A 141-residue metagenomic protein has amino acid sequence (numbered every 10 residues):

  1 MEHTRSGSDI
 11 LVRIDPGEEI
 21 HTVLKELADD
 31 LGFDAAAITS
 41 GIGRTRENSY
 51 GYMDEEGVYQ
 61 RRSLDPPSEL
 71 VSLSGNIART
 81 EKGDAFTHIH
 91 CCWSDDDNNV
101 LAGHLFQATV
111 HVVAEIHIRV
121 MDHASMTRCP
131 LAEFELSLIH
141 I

Functional and structural regions predicted by a protein language model:
M1-V12: Generic N-terminal amphipathic, Lys/Arg-enriched alpha-helix
D9-L11, A35-T39, S68-E69, I89-H90 (+2 more regions): Structural motif
D15-V71: Short, well-structured hydrophobic secondary-structure segments
P16, W93-D95, I118-D122: Short, structured patches in soluble enzyme cores that scaffold and shape functional sites
L64-L105: Mid-chain, well-packed structural core segment of small domains
F106-V120: Structural signature of FAD isoalloxazine-binding scaffolds in flavoprotein oxidoreductases
L136: C-terminal binding/interaction regions
I139-I141: Conserved small/polar residues in nucleotide/adenosyl-binding loops
